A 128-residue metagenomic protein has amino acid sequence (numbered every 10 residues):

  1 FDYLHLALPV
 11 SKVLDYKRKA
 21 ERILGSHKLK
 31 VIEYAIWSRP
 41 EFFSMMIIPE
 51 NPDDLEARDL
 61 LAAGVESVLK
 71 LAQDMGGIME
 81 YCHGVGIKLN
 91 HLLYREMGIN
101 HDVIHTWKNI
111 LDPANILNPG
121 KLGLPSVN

Functional and structural regions predicted by a protein language model:
F1-N128: Conserved glycine-rich FAD pyrophosphate-binding loop
